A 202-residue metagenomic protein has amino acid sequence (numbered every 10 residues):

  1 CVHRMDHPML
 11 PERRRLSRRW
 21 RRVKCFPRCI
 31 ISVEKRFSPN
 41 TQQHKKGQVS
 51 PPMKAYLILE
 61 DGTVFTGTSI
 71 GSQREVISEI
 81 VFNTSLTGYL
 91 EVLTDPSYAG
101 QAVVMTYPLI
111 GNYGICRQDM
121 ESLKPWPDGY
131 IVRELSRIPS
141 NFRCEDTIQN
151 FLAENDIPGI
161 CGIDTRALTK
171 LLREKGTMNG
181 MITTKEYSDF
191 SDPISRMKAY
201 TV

Functional and structural regions predicted by a protein language model:
H3-H7, N40, H44: Intrinsic-disorder-associated, low-complexity terminal segments enriched in Asp/Asn/His/Tyr and depleted of Lys/Arg
C25, R36, Q43-H44: Cationic, low-complexity basic patches in intrinsically disordered or flexible, solvent-exposed regions
P51-V202: RNA-binding accessory domains that recognize and position tRNA/RNA substrates
